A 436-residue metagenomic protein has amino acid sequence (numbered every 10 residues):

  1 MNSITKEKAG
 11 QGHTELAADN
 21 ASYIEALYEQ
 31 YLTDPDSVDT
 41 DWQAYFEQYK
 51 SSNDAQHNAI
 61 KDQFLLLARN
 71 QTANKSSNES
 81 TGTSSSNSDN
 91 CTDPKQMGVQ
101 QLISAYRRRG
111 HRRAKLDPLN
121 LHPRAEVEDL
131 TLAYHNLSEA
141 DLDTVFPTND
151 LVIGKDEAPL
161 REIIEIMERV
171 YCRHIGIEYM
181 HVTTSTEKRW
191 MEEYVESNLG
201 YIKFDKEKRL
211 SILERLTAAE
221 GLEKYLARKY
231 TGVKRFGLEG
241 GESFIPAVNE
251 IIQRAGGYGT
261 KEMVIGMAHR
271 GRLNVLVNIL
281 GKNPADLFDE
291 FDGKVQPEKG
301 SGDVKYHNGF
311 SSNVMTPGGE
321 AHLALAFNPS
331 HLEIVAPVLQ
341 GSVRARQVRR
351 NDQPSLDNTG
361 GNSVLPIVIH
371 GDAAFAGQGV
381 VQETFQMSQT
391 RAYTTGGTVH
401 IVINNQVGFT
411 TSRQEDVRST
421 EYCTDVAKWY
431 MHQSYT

Functional and structural regions predicted by a protein language model:
I4, G12, Y49-F244, T260: Extended, charge-enriched "interface" segments that sit outside catalytic cores
K6-Y49, A55-Q56: Subset of Sec-pathway N-terminal targeting signals
T14-A17, L32, D89-T92, I153-E157 (+6 more regions): Hydrophobic alpha-helical scaffolding
Y45-Q48, L119-R124, T184, M267-V275 (+1 more regions): A glycine-rich phosphate-binding loop feature that marks nucleotide/adenosyl-phosphate handling sites
V99-H122, I251, A255-V275, P366-I369 (+1 more regions): Amphipathic alpha-helical packing elements
V99-Q100, I164, F244-I252, V335 (+2 more regions): Short, hydrophobic/amphipathic alpha-helical packing segments that form internal helix faces or helix-helix interfaces
Y225-A285: Active-site pocket-lining segments that scaffold enzyme catalytic pockets across diverse folds
K261-T436: Cofactor-binding active-site loop characterized by glycine-rich and histidine/acidic residues
